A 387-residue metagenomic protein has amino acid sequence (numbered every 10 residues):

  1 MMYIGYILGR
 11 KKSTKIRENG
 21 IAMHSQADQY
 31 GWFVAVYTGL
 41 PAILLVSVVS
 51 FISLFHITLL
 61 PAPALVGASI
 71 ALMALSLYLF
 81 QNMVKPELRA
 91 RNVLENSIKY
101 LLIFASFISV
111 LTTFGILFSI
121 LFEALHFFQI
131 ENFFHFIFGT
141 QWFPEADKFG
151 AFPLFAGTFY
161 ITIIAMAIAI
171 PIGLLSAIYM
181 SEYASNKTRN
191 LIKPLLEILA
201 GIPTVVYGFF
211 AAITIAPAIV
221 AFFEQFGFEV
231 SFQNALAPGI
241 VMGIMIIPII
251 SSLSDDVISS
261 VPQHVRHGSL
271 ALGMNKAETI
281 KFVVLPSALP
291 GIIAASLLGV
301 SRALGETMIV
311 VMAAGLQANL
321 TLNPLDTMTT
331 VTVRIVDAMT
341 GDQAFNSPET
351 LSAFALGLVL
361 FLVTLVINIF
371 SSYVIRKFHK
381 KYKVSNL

Functional and structural regions predicted by a protein language model:
I4, L8, K12-F33, M73-A105 (+1 more regions): Transmembrane alpha-helical segments of polytopic membrane transport and secretion proteins
F33, L94-L102, I172-A211, S252-L253 (+1 more regions): Cytoplasmic-entry segments and transmembrane alpha-helices of multi-pass inner-membrane transporters
F55-G67, Q81-F104, I120-A165, S185 (+1 more regions): Periplasmic/extracellular loop-to-transmembrane helix junction in inner-membrane transport proteins
F122-F152, Y207-I244, G315: Membrane-interfacial helix termini and adjacent extracytoplasmic/periplasmic loops of multi-pass transporters
A167-I168, L174-N186, N190, E229-A271 (+2 more regions): Membrane-cytosol interface at the C-terminal ends of specific transmembrane alpha-helices in multi-pass membrane
P194, I198, L253, I258 (+1 more regions): Transmembrane alpha-helices
D256-S259, Q263, L270, L297 (+1 more regions): C-terminal transmembrane helix and the adjacent membrane-cytosol boundary/short C-terminal tail of inner/organellar
V310-F361: Interhelical loop and adjacent transmembrane-helix boundary motif in polytopic membrane transport permeases
